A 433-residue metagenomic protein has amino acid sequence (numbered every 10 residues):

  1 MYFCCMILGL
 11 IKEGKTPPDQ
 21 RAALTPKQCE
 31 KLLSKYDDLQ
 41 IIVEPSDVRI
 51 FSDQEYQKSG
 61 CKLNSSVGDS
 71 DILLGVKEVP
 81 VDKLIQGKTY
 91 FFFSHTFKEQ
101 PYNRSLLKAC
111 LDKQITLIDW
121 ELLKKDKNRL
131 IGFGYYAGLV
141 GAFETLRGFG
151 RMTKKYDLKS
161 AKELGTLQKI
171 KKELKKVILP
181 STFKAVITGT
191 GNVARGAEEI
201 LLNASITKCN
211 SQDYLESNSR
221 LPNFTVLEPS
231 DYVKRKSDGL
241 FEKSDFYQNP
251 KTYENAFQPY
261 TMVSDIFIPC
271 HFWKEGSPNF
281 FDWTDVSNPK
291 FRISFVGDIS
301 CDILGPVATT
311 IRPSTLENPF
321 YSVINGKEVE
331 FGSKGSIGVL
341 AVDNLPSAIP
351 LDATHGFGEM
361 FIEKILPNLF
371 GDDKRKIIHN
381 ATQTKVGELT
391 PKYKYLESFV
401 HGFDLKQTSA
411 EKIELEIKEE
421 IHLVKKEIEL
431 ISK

Functional and structural regions predicted by a protein language model:
C5-A109, K113: An N-terminal-biased, well-structured beta-alpha scaffold segment characteristic of Rossmann-like dinucleotide-binding
E13-S46, D157-V263: Glycine-rich phosphate/diphosphate-binding loop of Rossmann-like nucleotide-binding domains
G14, P45-V48, E78, H95 (+4 more regions): Short, ordered loop/turn segments at secondary-structure junctions
E55-D69, E228-N288, V342: A structured beta-alpha segment of the ubiquitous adenosine-cofactor-binding alpha/beta core
G87-I118, I266-G326: ADP-ribose/adenylate-binding Rossmann-like module
T116, E121-E173, F295, S300-I431: Adenosine-phosphate binding glycine-rich loop
